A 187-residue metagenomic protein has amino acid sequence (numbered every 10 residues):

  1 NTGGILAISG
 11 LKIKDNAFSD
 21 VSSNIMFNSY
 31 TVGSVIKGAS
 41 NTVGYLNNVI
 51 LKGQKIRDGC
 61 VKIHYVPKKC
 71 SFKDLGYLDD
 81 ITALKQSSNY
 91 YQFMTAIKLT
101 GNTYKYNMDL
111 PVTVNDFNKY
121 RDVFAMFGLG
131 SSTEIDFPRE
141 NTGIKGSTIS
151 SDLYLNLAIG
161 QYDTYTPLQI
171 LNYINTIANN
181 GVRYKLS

Functional and structural regions predicted by a protein language model:
N1-N28, T42-S187: Beta-lactam-recognizing serine transpeptidase/beta-lactamase-like catalytic domain environment
V35, A39: Active-site His/Glu-centered metal-binding helix of metallohydrolases
